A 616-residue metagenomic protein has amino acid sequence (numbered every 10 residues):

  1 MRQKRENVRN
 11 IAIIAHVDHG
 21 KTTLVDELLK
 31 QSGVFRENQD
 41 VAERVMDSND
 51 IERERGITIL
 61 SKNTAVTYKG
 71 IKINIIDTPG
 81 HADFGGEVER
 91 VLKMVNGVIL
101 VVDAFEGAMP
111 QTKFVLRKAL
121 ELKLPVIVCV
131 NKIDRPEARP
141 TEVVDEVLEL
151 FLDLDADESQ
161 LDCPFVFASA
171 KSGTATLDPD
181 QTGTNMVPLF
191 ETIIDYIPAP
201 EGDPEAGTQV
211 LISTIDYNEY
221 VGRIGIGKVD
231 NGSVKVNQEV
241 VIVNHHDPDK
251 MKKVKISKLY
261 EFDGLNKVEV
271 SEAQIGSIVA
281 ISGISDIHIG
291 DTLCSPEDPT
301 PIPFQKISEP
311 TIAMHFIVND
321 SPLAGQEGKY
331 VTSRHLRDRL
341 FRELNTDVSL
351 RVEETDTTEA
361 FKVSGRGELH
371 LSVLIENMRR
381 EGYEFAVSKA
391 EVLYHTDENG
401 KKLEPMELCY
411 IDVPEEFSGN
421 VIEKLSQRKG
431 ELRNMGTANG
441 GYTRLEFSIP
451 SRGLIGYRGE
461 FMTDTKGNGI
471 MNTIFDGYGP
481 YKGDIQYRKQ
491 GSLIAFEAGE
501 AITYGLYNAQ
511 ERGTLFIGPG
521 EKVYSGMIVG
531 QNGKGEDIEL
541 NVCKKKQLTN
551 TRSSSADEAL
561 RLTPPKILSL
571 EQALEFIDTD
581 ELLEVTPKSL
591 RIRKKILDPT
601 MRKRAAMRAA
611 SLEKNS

Functional and structural regions predicted by a protein language model:
M1-S616: Structural and coupling elements of P-loop NTPases
